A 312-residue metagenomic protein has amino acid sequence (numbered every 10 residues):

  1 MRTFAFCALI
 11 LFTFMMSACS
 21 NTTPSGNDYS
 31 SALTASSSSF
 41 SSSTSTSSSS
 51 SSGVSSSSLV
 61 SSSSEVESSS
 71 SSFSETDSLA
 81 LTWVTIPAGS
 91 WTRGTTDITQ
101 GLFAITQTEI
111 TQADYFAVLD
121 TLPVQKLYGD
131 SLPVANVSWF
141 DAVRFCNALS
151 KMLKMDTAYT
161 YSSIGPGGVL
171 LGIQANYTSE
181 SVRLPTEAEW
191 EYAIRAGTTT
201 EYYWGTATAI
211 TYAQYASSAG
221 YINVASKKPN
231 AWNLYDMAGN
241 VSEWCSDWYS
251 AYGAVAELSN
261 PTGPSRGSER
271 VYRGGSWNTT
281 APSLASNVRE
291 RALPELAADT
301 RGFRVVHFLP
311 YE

Functional and structural regions predicted by a protein language model:
M1-F4: Positively charged n-region of N-terminal signal peptides that target proteins for export
L9, T13-L79: Bacterial Sec-dependent N-terminal signal peptides
G26-A32, F303-E312: A recurrent domain-boundary module in secreted/ectodomain proteins
S78-V124, D130-S150, A238-G239, G302 (+1 more regions): A short glycine-rich, aromatic-capped structural motif
L81, Q100, G129, S179 (+3 more regions): Short coil/loop residues immediately preceding or within conserved phosphate-binding loops of NTP-utilizing enzyme
T95, N223-S226, L293-A297: Short Gly/Pro-enriched turn/cap motifs at secondary-structure boundaries
W139-S286: Functional-site microenvironments in short loops/helix caps that host divalent-cation chemistry
P261-P264, E290-A297: Short proline/glycine-enriched turn/loop segments at secondary-structure junctions
